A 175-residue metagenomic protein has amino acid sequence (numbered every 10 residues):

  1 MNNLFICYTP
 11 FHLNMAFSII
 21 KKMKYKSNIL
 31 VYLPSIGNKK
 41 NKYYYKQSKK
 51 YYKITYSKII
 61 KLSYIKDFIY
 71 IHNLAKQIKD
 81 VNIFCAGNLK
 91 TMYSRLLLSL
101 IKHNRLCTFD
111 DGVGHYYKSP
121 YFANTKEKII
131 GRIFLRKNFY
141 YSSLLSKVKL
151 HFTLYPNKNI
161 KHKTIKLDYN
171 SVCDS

Functional and structural regions predicted by a protein language model:
L4-Y155: Active-site and donor-binding regions of nucleotide-sugar-utilizing enzymes
S142-S175: Loop-centered beta-sheet repeat module
